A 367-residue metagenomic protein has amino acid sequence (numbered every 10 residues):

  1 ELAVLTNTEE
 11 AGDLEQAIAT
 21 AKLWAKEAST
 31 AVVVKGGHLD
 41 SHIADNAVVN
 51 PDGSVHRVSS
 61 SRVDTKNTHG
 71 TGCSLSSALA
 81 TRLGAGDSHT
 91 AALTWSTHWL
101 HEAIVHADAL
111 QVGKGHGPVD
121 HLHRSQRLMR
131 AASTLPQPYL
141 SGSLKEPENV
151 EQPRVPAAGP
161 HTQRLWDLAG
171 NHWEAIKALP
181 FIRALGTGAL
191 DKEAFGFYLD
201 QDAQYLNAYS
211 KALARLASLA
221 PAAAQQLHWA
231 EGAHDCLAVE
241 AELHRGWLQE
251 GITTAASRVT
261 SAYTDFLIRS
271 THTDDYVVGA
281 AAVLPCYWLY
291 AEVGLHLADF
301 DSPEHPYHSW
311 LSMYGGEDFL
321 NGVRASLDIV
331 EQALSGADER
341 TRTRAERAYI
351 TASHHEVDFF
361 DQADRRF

Functional and structural regions predicted by a protein language model:
E1-V55: Conserved phosphate/ATP/ADP-binding segment of small-molecule kinases
A3-V4, K66-H89: Short, small-residue alpha-helix embedded
V55-H69: Short pre-catalytic strand/loop immediately N-terminal to key active-site residues, enriched for Gly-Thr
A91-Q152: Charged C-terminal helix
L135-P153, T343-F367: Acidic, carboxylate-rich catalytic segments that either coordinate divalent cations
E151-P156, A224-N321, I350, H354: Active-site-proximal alpha-helical scaffolds that flank and shape metal-associated catalytic sites
P153-I182, E317-D328: Acidic, low-complexity proline/glycine-rich segments
G170-I176, L185, A189-L219, A281-A291 (+1 more regions): Alpha-helical bundle segments that constitute or directly flank the non-heme di-iron/ferroxidase center
